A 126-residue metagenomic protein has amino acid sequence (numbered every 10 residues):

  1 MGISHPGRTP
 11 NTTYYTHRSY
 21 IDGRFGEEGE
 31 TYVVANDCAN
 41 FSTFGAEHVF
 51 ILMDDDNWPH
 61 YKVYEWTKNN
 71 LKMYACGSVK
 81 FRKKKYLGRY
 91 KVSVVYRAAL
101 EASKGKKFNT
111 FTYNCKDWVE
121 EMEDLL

Functional and structural regions predicted by a protein language model:
M1-L87: Glycine-rich catalytic cores of cysteine/serine-nucleophile enzymes that process amide/ester linkages in cell-envelope
C76-L126: Active-site nucleophile-His-acid catalytic modules used for acyl/amide transfer and hydrolysis across diverse enzymes
